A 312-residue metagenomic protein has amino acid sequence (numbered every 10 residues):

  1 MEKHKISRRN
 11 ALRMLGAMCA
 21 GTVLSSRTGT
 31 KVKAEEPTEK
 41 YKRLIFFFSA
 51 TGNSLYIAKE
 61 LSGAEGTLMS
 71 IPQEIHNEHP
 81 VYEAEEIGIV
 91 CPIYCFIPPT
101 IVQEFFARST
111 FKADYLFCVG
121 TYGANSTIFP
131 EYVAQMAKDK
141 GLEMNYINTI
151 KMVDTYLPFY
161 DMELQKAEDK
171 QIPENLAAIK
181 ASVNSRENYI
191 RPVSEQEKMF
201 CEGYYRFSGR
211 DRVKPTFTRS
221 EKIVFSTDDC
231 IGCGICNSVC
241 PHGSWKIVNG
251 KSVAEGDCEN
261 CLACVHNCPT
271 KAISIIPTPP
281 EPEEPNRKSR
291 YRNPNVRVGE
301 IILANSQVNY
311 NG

Functional and structural regions predicted by a protein language model:
H4, N10-V32: N-terminal export signals
S26-A50, I57: C-terminal segment of N-terminal export signals and the immediately downstream linker at the start of the mature
K31-A34, F225-E259, A263-E281: Iron-sulfur cluster-binding cysteine motifs and their immediate structural context in ferredoxin-like electron-transfer
A34, A263-G312: Flanking helices and flexible, charged tails adjoining ferredoxin-like Fe-S electron-transfer domains in multi-subunit
A58-T67: Short helix-loop-beta junction
P72-M152: Helix-loop-strand module that forms the ligand-binding subsite of alpha/beta enzymes
Y156-E202: Glycine-rich phosphate/pyrophosphate-binding loop and the adjoining helix
F200-S238: A mid-sequence, solvent-exposed acidic-amphipathic segment
